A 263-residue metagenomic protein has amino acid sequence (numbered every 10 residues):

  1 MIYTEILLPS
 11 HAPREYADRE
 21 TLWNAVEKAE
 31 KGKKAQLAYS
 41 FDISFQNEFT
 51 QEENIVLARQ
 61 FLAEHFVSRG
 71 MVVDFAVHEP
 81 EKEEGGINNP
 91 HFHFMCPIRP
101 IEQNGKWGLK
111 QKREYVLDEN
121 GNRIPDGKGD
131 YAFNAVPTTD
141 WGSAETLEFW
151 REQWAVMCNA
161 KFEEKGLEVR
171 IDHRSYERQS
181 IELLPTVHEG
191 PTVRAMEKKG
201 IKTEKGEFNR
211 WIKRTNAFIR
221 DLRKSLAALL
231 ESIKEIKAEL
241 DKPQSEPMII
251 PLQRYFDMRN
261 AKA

Functional and structural regions predicted by a protein language model:
M1-K262: N-terminal nicking endonuclease/strand-transfer module with a His-rich metal-binding environment and a catalytic Tyr
